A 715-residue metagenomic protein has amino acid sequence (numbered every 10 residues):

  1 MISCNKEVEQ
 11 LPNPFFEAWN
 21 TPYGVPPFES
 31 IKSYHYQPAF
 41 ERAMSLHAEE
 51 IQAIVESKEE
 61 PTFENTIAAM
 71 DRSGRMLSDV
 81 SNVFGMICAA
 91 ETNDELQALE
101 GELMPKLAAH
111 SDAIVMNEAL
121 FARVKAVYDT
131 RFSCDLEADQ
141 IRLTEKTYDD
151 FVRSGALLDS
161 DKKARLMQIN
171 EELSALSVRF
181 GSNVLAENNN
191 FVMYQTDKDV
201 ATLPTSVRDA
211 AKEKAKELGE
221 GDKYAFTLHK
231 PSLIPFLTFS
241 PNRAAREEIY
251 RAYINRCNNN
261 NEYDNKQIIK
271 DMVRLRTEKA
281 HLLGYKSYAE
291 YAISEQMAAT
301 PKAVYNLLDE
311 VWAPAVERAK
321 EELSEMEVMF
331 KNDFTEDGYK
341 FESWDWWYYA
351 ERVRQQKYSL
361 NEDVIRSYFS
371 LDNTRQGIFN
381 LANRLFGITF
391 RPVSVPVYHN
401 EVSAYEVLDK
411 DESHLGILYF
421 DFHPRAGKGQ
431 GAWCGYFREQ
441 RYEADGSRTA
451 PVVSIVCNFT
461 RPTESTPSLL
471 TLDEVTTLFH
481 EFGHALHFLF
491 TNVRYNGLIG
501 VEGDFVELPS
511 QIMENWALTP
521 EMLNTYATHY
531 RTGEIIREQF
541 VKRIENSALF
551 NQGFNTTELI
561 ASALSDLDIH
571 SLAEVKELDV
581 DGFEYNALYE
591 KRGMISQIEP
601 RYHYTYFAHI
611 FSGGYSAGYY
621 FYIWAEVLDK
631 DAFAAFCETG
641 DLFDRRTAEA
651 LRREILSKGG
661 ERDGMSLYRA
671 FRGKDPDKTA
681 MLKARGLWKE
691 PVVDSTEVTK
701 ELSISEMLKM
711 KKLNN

Functional and structural regions predicted by a protein language model:
V8-K32, T202, K223-A225, N373 (+8 more regions): C-terminal, non-catalytic "cap/extension" segments appended to globular domains
E9-T205, A225, L708, N715: N-terminal helix-rich structural modules
N20-H35, F84-L103, A126-Q168, T227-Q267 (+6 more regions): Short His/Asp/Glu-rich catalytic/ion-coordination signatures at enzyme active sites or charged loops
R75-M86, E145, D149, W346-R354 (+2 more regions): Short, hydrophobic/amphipathic alpha-helical patches that form generic packing surfaces within helical domains
D139, L143, E172-A175, S182 (+7 more regions): Active-site-proximal, well-structured secondary-structure segments within enzyme catalytic domains
K286, G483-Y495: Catalytic Zn2+-binding segment of zinc metalloproteases
T460-L478: Short pre-active-site segment immediately N-terminal to the catalytic Zn-binding motif
